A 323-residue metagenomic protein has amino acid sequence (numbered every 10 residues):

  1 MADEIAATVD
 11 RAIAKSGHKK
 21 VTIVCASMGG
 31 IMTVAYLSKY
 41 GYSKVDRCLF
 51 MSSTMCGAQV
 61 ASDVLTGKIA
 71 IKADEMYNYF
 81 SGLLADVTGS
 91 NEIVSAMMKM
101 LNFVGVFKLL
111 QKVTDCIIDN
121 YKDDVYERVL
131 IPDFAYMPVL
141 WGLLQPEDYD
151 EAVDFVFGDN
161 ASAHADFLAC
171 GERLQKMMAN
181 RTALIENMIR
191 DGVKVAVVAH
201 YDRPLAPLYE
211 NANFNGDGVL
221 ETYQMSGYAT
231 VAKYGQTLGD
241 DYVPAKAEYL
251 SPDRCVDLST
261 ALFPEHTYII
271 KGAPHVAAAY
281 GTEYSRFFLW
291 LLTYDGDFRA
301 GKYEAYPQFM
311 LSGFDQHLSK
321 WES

Functional and structural regions predicted by a protein language model:
M1-S323: Lipid deacylating catalytic domains
